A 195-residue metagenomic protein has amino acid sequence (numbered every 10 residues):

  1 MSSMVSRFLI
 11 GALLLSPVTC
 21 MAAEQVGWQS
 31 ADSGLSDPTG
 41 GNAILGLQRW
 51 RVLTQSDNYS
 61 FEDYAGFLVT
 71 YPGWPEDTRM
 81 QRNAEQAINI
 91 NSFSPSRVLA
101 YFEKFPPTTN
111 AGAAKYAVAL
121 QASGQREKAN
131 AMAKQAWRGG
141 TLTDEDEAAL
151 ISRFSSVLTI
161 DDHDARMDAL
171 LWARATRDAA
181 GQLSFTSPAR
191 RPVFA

Functional and structural regions predicted by a protein language model:
M1-L9: Bacterial N-terminal signal peptides that target proteins for export
L9-P17: Bacterial N-terminal signal peptides
C20-A195: Alpha-helical solenoid repeat scaffolds
